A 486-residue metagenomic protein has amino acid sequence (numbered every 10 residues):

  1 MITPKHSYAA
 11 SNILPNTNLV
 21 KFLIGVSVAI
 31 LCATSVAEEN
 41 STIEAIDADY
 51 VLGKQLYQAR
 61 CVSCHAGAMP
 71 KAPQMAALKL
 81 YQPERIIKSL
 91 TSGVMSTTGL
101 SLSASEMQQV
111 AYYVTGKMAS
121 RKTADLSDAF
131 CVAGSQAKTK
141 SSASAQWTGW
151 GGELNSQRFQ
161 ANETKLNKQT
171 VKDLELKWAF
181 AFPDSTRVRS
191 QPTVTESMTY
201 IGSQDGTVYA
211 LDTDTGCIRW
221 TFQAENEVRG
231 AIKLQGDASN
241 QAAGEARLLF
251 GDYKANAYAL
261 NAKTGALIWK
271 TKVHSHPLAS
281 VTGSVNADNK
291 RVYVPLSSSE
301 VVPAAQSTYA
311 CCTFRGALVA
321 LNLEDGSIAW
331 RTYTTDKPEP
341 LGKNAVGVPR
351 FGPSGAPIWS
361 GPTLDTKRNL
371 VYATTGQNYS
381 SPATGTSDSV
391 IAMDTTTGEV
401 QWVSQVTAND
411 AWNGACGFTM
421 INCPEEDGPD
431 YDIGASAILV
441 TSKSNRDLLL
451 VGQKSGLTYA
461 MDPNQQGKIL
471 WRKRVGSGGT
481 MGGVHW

Functional and structural regions predicted by a protein language model:
M1-L19: N-terminal secretory signal peptides that target proteins for export/translocation
K21-L31: Bacterial N-terminal signal peptides
A37-L56, V132-G134: Electrostatic cytochrome c docking/interface patches
S63, K71-A119, R291, L370: Extracytoplasmic electron-transfer domains, predominantly the class I c-type cytochrome c fold
A72, E153-A161, S185-S190, V302: Short, solvent-exposed loop/turn elements at domain surfaces
D128-L176, T334, E339: Blade/loop signatures of beta-propeller domains
T148, Q191-T193, K233, N286 (+2 more regions): Conserved beta-strand position repeated across blades of beta-propeller domains
K168-P183, T207-V228, L234-E245, L249-A279 (+5 more regions): Extracytoplasmic/lumenal domain signature
